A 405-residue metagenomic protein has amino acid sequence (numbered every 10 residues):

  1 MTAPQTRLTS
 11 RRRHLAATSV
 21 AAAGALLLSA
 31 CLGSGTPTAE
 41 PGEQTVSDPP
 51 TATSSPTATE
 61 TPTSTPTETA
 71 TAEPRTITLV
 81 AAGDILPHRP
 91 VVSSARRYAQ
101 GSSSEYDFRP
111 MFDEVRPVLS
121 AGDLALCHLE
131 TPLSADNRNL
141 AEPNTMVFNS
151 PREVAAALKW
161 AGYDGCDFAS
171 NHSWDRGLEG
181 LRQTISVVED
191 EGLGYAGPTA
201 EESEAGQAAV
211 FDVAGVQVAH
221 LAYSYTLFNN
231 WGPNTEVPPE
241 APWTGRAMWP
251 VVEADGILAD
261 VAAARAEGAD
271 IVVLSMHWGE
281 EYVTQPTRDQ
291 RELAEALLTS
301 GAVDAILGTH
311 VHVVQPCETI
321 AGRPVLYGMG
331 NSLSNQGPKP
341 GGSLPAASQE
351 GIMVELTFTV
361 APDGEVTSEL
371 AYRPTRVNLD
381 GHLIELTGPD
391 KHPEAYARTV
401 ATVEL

Functional and structural regions predicted by a protein language model:
T2-A23: N-terminal export and membrane-targeting signals
T2-Q5, L32, E40-E43, D48 (+2 more regions): Acidic, metal/ion-coordinating pockets
G24-A25, A141: Preference for short coil/turn "hinge" residues that link or interrupt alpha-helices
L28-A30: C-terminal motif of bacterial Sec signal peptides marking the signal peptidase cleavage site
